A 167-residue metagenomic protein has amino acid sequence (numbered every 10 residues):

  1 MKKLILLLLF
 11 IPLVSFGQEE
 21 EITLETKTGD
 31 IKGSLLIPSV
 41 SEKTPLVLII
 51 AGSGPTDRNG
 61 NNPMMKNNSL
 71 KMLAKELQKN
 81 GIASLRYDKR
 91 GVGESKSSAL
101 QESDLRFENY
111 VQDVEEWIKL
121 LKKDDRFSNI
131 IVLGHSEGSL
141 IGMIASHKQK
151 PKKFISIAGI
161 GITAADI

Functional and structural regions predicted by a protein language model:
K3-L13: Sec-dependent N-terminal signal peptides
G17-E42: N-terminal cap/lid segment of alpha/beta-hydrolase-fold proteins
V40-K79: Short, surface-exposed "cap/lid" segments of acyl-processing enzymes
I50, Y87-K89, I157: Alpha/beta-hydrolase
G54, G91-E94, G161: Alpha/beta-hydrolase active-site loop signature
S69-K96: Conserved alpha/beta-hydrolase
E102-D124: Alpha/beta-hydrolase active-site loop
L120-I167: Primarily recognizes the serine-hydrolase "nucleophile elbow" in alpha/beta-hydrolase and SGNH/GDSL folds
